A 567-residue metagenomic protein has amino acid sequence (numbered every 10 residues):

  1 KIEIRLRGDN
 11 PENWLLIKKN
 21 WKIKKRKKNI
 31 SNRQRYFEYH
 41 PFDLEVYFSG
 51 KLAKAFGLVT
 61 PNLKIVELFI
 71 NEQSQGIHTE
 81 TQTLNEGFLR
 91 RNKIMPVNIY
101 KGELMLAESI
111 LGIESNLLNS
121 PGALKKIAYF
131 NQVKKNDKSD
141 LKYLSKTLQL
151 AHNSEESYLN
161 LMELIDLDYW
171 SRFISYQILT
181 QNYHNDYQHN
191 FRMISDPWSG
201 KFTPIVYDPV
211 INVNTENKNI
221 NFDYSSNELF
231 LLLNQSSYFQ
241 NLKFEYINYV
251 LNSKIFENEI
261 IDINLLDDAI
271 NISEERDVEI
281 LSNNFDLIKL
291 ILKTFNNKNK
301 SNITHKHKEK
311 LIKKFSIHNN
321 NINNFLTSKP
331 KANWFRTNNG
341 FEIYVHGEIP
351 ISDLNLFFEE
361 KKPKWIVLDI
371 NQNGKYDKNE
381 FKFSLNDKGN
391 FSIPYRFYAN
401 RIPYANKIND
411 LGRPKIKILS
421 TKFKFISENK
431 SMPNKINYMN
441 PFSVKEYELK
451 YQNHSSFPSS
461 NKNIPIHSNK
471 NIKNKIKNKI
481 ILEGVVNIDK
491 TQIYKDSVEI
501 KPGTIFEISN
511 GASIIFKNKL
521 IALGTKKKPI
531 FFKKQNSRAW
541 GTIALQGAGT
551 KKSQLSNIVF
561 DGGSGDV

Functional and structural regions predicted by a protein language model:
K1-F48: Conserved NTP-binding catalytic cores of kinases and kinase-like/nucleotidyltransferase enzymes across multiple kinase
I2, E12, K134-K142, K146-D186 (+2 more regions): Middle-to-C-terminal accessory/interaction subdomains
I2-E3, K22-K24, R35-E38, E67 (+5 more regions): Structural recognition of the beta-strand scaffold that forms the well-ordered cores of secreted hydrolase catalytic
K22, K27, G57-P61, Q73-R172 (+1 more regions): Internal "kinase-insert"/substrate-recognition segments embedded within catalytic cores of ATP-dependent enzymes
H40-Q73: A conserved helix-loop-beta module that forms one wall/lid of the active-site cleft in ATP-utilizing catalytic domains
N324, T337-P350, N355-E360: Asparagine-centered strand-capping/turn motif at beta-strand->loop junctions
F357-Q372, K519-I521: Solvent-exposed beta-hairpin/edge-strand motifs
G374, K378-V567: Beta-strand/loop edge motif enriched in small/polar residues
